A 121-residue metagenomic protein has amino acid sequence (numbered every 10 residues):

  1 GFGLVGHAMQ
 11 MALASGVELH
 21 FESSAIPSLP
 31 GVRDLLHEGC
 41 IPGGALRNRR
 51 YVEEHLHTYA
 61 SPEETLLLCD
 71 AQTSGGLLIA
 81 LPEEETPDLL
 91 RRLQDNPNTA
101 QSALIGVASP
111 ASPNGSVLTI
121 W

Functional and structural regions predicted by a protein language model:
G1-W121: Glycine-/charge-enriched secondary-structure boundary and capping motifs
